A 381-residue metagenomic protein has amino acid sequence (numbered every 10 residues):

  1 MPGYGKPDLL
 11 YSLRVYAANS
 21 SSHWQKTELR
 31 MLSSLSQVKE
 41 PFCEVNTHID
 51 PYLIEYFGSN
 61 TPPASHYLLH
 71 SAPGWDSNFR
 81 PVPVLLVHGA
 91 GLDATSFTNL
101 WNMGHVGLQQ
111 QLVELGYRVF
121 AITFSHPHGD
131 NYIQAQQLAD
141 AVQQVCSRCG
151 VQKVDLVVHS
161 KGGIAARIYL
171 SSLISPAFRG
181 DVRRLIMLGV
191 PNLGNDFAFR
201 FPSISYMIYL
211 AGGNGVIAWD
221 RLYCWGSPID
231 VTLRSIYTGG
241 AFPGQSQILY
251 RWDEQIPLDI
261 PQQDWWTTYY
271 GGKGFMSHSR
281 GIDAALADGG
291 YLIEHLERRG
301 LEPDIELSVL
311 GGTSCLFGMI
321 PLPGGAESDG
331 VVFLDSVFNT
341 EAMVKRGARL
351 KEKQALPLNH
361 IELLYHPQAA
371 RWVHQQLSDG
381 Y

Functional and structural regions predicted by a protein language model:
M1-N102, Q109-Q110, F120: Flexible, membrane-associating and regulatory peripheral segments of lipid-active enzymes
P2-L10, R14-W24, P51-N60, S171-Y381: Helical cap/lid subdomain of alpha/beta-hydrolase-fold lipid enzymes that gates access to the catalytic pocket
D76-R80, L112-E114, R148-C149, V157-V158 (+3 more regions): Extracellular/periplasmic catalytic domains that process cell-envelope and extracellular macromolecules
N78-V154: Active-site catalytic motif of lipid deacylating hydrolases and related acyltransferases
V87-L92, H159, V190, G312: Glycine-rich His-Gly loop
T95-N99, R167-Y169, D196-R200: Short, solvent-exposed loop/turn and secondary-structure capping segments
Q144, I168, S172-L173: Active-site catalytic microenvironments for nucleophilic, acid-base chemistry
V157-G162, A166: Gly/Ala-rich beta-loop-alpha elbow adjacent to hydrolase catalytic centers
